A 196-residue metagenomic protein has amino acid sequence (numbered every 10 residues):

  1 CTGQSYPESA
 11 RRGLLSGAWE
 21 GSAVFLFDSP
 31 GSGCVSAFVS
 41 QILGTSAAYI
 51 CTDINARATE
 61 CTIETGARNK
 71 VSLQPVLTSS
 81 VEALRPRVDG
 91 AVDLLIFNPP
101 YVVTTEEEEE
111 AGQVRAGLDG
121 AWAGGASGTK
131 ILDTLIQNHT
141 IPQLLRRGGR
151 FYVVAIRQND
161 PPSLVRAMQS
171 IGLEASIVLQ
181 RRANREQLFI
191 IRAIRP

Functional and structural regions predicted by a protein language model:
T2-A111: Conserved SAM/SAH cofactor-binding pocket of Class I
S5, T129-I190: Conserved Class I SAM-dependent methyltransferase catalytic core
Y49, G117-D119, R150: Short, solvent-exposed beta-strand edge segments and adjacent coil->beta transition regions
T52, G125, V154: Active-site-adjacent beta-strand anchor residues
S79-V81, R181-A183, P196: Short, solvent-exposed coil/turn elements at secondary-structure transition points
P99-I131: Mobile active-site "lid"/loop adjacent to the S-adenosyl-L-methionine
I190-P196: C-terminal lobe and adjacent flexible extensions of AdoMet/dcAdoMet transferase-like proteins
